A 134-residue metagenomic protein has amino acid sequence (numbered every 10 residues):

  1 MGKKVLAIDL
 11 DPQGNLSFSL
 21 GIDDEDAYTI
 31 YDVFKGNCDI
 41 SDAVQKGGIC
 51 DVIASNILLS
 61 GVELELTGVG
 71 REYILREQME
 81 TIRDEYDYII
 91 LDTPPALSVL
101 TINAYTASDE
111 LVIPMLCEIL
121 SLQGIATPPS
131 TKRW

Functional and structural regions predicted by a protein language model:
M1-W134: P-loop NTP-binding core
